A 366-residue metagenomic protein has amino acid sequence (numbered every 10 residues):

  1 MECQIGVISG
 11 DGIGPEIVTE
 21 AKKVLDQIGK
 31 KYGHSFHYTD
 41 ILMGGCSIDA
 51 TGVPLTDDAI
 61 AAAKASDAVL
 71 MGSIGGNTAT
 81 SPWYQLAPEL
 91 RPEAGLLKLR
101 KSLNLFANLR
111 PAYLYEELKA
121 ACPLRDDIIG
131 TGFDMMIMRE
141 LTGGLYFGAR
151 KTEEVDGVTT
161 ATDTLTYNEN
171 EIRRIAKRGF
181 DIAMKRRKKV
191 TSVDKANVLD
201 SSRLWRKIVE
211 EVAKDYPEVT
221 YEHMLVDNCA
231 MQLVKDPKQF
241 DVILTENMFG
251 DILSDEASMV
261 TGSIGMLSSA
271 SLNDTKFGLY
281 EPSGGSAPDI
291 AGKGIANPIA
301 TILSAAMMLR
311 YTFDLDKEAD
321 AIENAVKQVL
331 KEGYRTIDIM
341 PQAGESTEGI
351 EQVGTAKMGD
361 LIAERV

Functional and structural regions predicted by a protein language model:
M1-I5: Extreme N-terminal starter segment of soluble prokaryotic enzymes
G6-K23, I28-G29, V155-D227, Q239: Glycine-rich phosphate/diphosphate-binding loop of Rossmann-like nucleotide-binding domains
D11-G14, D67, M138, G179 (+4 more regions): Buried hydrophobic positions in well-ordered alpha/beta secondary-structure cores of metabolic enzymes
D26, K30-H34, A65-A68, K101-N108 (+9 more regions): Generic secondary-structure signature for well-ordered alpha-helical cores
G33-D57, M231-L233: N-terminal beta-loop-helix "entrance" segment that forms/cooperates in small-molecule cofactor or anionic ligand
G45-I48, L233-Y334: Glycine-rich phosphate/nucleotide-binding loop
D49-T162, M248-G250: N-terminal glycine-rich phosphate/adenylate-binding segment common to multiple enzyme folds
L141-G143, F147-R186, V190, A196-V198 (+2 more regions): Glycine-rich phosphate/pyrophosphate-binding loop and the adjoining helix
